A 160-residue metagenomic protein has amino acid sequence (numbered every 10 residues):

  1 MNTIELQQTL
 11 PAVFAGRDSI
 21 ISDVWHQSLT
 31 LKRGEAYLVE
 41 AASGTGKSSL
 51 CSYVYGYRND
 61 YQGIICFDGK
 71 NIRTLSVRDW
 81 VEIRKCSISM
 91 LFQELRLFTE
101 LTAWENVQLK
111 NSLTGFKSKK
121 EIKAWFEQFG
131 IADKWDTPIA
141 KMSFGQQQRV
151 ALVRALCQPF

Functional and structural regions predicted by a protein language model:
F14, Q108-K120, Q128: ABC-type ATPase nucleotide-binding domains, specifically the catalytic core motifs of the NBD
Y55: Helix-to-loop junction immediately C-terminal to a conserved catalytic motif
G63-I72: Conserved ABC transporter NBD signature motif
N71, K119-K134: Conserved ABC ATPase "signature" region
I72-S89: ABC ATPase NBD coupling module
E100-L109: Short coil-to-helix segment of the ABC ATPase nucleotide-binding domain corresponding to the Q-loop/switch region
P138-Q148: Conserved ABC ATPase signature
